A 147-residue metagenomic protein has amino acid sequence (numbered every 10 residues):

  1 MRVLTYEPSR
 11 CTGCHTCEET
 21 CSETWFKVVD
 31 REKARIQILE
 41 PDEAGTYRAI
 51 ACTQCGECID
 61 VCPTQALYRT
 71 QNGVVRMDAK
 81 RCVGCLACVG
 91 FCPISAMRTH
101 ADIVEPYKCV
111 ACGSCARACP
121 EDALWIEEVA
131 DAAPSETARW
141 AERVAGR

Functional and structural regions predicted by a protein language model:
M1-T12, S22-E23, K27-R147: Flanking helices and flexible, charged tails adjoining ferredoxin-like Fe-S electron-transfer domains in multi-subunit
